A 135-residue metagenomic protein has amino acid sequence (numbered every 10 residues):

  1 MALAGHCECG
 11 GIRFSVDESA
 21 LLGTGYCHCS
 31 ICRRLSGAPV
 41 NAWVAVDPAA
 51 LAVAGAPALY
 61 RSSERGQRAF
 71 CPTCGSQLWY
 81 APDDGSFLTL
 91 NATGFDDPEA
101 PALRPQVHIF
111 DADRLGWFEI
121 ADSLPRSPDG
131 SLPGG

Functional and structural regions predicted by a protein language model:
M1-G135: A short Gly-Trp-Pro
